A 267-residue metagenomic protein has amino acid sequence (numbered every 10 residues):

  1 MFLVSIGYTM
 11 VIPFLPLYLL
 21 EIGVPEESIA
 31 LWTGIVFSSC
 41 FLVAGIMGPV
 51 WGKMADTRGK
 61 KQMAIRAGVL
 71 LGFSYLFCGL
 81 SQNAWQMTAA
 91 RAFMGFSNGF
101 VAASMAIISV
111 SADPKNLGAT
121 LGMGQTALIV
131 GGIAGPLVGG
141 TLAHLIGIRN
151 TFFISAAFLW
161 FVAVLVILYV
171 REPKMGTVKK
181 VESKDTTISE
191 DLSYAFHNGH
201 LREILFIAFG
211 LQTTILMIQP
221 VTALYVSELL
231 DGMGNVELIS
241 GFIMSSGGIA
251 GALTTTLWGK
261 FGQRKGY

Functional and structural regions predicted by a protein language model:
M1-L17, E21, H197-I218: Pair of pore-lining "gating" transmembrane helices in MFS-fold secondary transporters
F14-A30, V221-L238: Short amphipathic helix-loop junctions that connect adjacent transmembrane helices in Major Facilitator Superfamily/SLC
I35-W51, S245-T256: Central cavity-lining transmembrane alpha-helices of secondary-active solute carriers, predominantly the Major
G45-Q82, G262-K265: Conserved MFS/SLC helix-loop-helix module at the cytosolic interface between two early adjacent transmembrane helices
S74, W85-F93: Paired small-residue
A90-I129: Cytoplasmic helix-loop-helix junction between adjacent transmembrane helices in 12-TM secondary transporters
F158, A163-K180: Helix-loop junctions on the cytosolic side of multi-pass membrane transporters, especially the intracellular loop
E172-F206: Juxtamembrane intracellular "pre-TM" segments in multi-pass secondary transporters
